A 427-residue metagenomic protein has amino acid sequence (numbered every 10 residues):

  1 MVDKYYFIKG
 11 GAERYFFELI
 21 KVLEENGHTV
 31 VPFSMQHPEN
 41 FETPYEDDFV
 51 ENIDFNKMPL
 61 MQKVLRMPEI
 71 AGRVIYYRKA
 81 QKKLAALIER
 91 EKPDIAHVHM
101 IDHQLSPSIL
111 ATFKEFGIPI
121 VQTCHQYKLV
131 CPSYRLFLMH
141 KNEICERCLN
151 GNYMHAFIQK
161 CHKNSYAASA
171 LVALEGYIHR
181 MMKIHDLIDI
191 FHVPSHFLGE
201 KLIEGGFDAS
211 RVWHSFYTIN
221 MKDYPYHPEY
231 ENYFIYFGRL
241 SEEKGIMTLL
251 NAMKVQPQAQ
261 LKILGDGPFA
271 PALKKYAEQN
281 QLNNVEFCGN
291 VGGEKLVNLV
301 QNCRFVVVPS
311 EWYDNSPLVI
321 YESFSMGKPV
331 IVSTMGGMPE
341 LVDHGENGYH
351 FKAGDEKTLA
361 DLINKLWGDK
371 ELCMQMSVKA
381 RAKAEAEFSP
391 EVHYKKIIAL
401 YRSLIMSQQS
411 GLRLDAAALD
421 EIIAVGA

Functional and structural regions predicted by a protein language model:
M1-N40, P44-Y45, E89-E91, I109-P119 (+2 more regions): N-terminal subdomain of nucleotide-sugar transferases
D3-K9, K21-R78, K82-L87, W213 (+1 more regions): N-terminal strand-loop element at the rim of the active site of nucleotide-sugar-dependent glycosyltransferases
R14, Y236-V255, P268-P271, K357: A conserved mid-protein helix/loop that constitutes part of the nucleotide-sugar donor-binding site
L129, K141, E146-Y224, F287 (+1 more regions): Donor nucleotide-sugar binding/catalytic pocket of nucleotide-sugar-dependent glycosyltransferases
K274-E294: Nucleotide-activated donor-binding/catalytic signature segment of Leloir-type glycosyltransferases, i.e., the conserved
P329-V332: Short hydrophobic beta-strand element within catalytic cores of glycosyltransferases and related nucleotide-activated
H344-G345, Y349-E356, K365-K370: Conserved acidic donor-binding segment of nucleotide-sugar-dependent glycosyltransferases
T358, K365, L372-E387, H393-A399 (+2 more regions): A short, well-ordered alpha-helix in the C-terminal region of glycosyltransferases
